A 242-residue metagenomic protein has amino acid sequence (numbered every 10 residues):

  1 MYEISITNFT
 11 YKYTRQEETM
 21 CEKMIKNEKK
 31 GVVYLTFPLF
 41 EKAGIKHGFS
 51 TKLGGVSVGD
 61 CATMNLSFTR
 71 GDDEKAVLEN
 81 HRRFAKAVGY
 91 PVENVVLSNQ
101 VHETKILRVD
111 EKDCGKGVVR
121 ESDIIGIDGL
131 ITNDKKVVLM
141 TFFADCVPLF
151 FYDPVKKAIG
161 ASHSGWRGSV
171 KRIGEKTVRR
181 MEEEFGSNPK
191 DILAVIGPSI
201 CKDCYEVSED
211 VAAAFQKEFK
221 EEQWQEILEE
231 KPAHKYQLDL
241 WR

Functional and structural regions predicted by a protein language model:
I4-I6: Short hydrophobic transmembrane-like helices used for membrane targeting/insertion
Y11, R15-R242: Active-site microenvironment for binding and transforming phosphate-containing groups
